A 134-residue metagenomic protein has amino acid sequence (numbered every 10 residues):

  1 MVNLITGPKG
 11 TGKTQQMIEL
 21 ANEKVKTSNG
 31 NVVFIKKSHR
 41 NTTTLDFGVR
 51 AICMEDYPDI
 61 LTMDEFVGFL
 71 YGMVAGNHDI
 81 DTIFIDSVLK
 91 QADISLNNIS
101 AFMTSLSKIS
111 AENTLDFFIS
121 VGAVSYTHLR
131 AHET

Functional and structural regions predicted by a protein language model:
V2-G72: Conserved P-loop
N3-I5, V32, I80-I85, F117: Generic beta-sheet signal
K26-T27, A75-N77, I109-N113: Conserved catalytic network of the ASCE P-loop NTPase/AAA+ motor domain
K36-S38, V121-V124: A short beta-strand-to-loop transition that corresponds to the Sensor-1 phosphate-sensing loop of AAA+ P-loop ATPases
T44-F47, S95, L129: Short, well-ordered secondary-structure micro-motifs
Y71-I99: Mid-chain, well-packed structural core segment of small domains
F102-A123: Substrate-engagement module of ASCE P-loop NTPases
T127-T134: Conserved small/polar residues in nucleotide/adenosyl-binding loops
